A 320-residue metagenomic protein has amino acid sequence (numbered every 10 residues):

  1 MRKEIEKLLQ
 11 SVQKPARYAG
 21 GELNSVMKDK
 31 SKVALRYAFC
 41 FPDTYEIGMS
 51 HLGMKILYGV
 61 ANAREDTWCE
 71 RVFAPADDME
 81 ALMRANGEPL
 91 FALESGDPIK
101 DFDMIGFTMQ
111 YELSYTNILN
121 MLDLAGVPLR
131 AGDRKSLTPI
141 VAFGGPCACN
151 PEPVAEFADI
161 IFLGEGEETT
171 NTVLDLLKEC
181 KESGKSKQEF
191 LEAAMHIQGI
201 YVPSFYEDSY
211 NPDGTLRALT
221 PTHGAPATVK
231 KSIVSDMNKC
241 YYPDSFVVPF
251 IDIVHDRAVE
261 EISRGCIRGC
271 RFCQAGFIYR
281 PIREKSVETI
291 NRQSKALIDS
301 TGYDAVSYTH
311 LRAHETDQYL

Functional and structural regions predicted by a protein language model:
L8-A38, Y45-E46, P203, S209-V259: N-terminal [4Fe-4S]-dependent radical SAM core
M49-I56: Low-complexity, highly charged intrinsically disordered N-terminal segments that act as targeting/localization
H51, D252-E288: Canonical Radical SAM [4Fe-4S] cluster-binding loop centered on the CxxxCxxC motif and its immediate flanking residues
I56-T67: Short helix-loop-beta junction
T67-D77: A short beta-strand-loop structural module common to alpha/beta enzyme folds
P75-T220: Glycine-rich beta-alpha loop elements in corrinoid/cobalamin-binding modules across cobalamin-dependent enzymes
F277-Y308: Conserved alpha-helical substructure of the radical SAM core
T309-T316: Conserved small/polar residues in nucleotide/adenosyl-binding loops
